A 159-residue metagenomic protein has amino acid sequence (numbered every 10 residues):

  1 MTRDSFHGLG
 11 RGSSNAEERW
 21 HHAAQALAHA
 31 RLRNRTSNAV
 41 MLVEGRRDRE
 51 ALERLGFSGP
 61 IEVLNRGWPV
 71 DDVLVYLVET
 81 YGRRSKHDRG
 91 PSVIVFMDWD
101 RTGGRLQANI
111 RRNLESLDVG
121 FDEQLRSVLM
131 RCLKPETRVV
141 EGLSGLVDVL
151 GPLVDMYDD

Functional and structural regions predicted by a protein language model:
T2-R11, R54-L55, L64-D159: TOPRIM fold recognition
R11-E53: Glycine-rich, flexible N-terminal cofactor/catalytic loop recognition
